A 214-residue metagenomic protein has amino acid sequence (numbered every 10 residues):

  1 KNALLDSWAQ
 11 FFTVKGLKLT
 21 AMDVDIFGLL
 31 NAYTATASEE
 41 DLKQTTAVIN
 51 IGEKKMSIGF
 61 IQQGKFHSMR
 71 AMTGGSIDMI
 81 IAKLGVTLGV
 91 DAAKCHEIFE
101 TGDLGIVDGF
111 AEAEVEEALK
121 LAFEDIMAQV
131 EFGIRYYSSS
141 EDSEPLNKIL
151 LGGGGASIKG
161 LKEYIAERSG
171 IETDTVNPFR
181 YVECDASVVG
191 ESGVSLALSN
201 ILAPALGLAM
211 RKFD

Functional and structural regions predicted by a protein language model:
K1-D214: Hydrophobic/aromatic-enriched cytosolic interaction surfaces used to assemble or bind macromolecules
